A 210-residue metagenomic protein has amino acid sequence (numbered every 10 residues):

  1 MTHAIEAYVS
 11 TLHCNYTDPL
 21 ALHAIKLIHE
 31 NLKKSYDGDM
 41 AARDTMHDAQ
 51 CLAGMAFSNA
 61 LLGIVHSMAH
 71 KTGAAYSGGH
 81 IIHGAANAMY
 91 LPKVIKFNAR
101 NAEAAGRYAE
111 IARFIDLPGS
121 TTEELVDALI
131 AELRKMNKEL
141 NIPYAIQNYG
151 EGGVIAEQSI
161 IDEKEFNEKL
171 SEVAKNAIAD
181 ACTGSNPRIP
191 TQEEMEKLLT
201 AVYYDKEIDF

Functional and structural regions predicted by a protein language model:
M1-A60: Carboxylate- and glycine-rich phosphate/diphosphate-binding segment that chelates Mg2+/Mn2+
H13-Y16, L20, G38, F57-A60 (+6 more regions): Catalytic cores of large soluble enzymes that bind and process phosphate-bearing ligands
L20, A24, I64, A86-Y90: Catalytic-loop motifs flanking and including active-site residues across diverse enzymes
A21, R43-M46, Y108, V126 (+2 more regions): Hydrophobic packing residues in well-ordered alpha-helices of helical domains and bundles
C51-N87, D180-S185: Glycine-rich phosphate/pyrophosphate-binding beta-alpha loops
A75-G78, G84-E165, I208: Gly/Pro-rich interdomain helix-loop hinge
K164-F210: Short, amphipathic C-terminal "tail helix"
